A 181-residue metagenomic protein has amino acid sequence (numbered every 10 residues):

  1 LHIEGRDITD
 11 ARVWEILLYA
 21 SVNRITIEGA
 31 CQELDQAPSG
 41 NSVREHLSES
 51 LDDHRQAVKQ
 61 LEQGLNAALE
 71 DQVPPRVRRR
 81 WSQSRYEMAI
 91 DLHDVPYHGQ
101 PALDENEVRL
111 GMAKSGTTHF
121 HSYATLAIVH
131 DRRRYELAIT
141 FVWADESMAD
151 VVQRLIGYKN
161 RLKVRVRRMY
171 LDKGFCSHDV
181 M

Functional and structural regions predicted by a protein language model:
L1-E49, D53: Gly/serine-rich nucleotide phosphate-binding loop at the start of the catalytic core of nucleotide/ADP-ribose-handling
I16, A30-C31, S84-H98, L126 (+1 more regions): Short, conserved catalytic/metal-binding motifs centered on acidic residues
Y19-I27, Q36-P38, W81-S82, Y86 (+1 more regions): Short, solvent-exposed loop/edge-beta patches enriched in aromatic
C31-L34, P101-V108, F141: "Short basic amphipathic alpha-helical interaction patches in structured regions
D35-Q36, D52, G157-K163, V180-M181: Short, surface-exposed basic-aromatic patches at helix termini and helix-loop junctions that form
S48-H130: Active-site-proximal, Lys/Arg-enriched surface segment that forms a nucleic-acid-binding/basic interface patch
V108-R165: Electropositive, glycine- and tryptophan-enriched low-complexity nucleic-acid-binding patches
M148, S177-M181: Short, well-ordered alpha-helical microsegments
